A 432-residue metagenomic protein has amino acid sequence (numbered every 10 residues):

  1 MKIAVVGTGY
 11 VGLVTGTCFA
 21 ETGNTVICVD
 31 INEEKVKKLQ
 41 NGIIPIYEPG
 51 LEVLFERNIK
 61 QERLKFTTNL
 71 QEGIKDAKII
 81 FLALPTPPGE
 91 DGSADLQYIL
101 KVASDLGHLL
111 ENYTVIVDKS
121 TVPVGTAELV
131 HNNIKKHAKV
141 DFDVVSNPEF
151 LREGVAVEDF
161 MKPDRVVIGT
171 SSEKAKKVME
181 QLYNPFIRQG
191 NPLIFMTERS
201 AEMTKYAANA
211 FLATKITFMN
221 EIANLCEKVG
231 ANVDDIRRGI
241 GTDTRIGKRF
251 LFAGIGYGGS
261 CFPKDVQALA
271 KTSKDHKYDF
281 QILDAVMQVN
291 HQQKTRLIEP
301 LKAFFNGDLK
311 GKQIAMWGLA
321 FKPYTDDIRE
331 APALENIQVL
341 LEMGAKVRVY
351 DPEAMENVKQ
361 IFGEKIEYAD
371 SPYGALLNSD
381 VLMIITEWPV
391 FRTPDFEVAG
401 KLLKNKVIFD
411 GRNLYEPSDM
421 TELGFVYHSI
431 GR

Functional and structural regions predicted by a protein language model:
M1-R432: Structural/interface elements that position substrates and couple domains in central-metabolism enzymes
